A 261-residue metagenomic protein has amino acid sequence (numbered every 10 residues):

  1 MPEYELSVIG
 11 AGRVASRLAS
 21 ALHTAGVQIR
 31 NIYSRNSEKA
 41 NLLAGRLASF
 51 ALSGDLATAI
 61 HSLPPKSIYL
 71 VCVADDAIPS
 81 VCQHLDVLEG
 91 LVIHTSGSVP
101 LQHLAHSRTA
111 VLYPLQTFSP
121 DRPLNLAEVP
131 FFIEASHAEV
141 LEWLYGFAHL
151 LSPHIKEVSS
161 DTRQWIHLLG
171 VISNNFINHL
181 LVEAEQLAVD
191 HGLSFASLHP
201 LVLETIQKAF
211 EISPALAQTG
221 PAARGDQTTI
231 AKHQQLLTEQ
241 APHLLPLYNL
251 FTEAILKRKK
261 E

Functional and structural regions predicted by a protein language model:
M1-T58: NAD(P)+-binding Rossmann beta1-loop-alpha1 motif at the extreme N-terminus of oxidoreductases
P2-E5, K66, E89, E128: Phosphate-coordination loops involved in phosphoryl transfer and adenosine-cofactor binding
L6-V8, V71, I133: Hydrophobic Val/Ile/Leu positions in short beta-strands of Rossmann-like dinucleotide-binding domains
L18, A25, K39-R46, P123-L168 (+2 more regions): Internal alpha-helical scaffold of NAD(P)-dependent oxidoreductase catalytic cores
S37-L124: Rossmann-like NAD(P)(H) cofactor-binding subdomain of soluble oxidoreductases
G97-V99, Q116, H137, V202-I206 (+1 more regions): Glycine-rich beta-alpha junction loops
A196-E261: NAD(P)-dependent Rossmann-like dehydrogenase/reductase catalytic/cofactor-binding core
